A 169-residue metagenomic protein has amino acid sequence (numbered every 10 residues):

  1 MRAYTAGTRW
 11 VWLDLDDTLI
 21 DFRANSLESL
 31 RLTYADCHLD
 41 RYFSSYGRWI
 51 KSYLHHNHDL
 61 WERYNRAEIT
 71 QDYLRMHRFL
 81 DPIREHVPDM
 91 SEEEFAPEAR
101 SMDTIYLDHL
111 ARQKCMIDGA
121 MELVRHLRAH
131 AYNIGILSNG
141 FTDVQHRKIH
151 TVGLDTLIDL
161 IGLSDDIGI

Functional and structural regions predicted by a protein language model:
R2-H55: Active-site neighborhood of HAD-like aspartate-dependent phosphohydrolases
G7, W12, D72-Y73, E92-R100 (+1 more regions): Short, acidic loop-to-helix structural element flanking the phosphoryl-transfer center in phosphate-processing enzymes
F22, S26, Q71, R75 (+1 more regions): Hydrophobic (often cysteine-bearing) scaffold residues that line and stabilize catalytic clefts of nucleotide/cofactor
R31-A35, L80, R84, R125-R128 (+3 more regions): Class I S-adenosyl-L-methionine
D36, H55-I105: A metal-dependent, Asp-based hydrolase signature
D108, R112-C115, M121, G135 (+1 more regions): Substrate-recognition "cap/lid" segment bordering the active-site pocket of phosphatases
